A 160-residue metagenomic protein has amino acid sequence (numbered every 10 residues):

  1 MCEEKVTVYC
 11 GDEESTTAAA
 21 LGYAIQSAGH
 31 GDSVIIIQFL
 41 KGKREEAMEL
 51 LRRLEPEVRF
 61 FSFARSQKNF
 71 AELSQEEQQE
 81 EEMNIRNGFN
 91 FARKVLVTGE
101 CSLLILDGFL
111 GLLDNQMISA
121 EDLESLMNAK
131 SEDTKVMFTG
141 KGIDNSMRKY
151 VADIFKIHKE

Functional and structural regions predicted by a protein language model:
C2-K94: Conserved P-loop
S33, E100-L103, S131-T139: Loop/turn-to-beta-strand initiation segments
R53-E55, S131, R148-K149: Short, well-ordered coil/turn elements that cap or connect secondary structure elements
F61-F63, T139, I157: Conserved beta-strand termini and adjacent loop/short-helix elements that scaffold enzyme active sites in alpha/beta
E72-A129: Phosphate-binding/switch loop-helix module in NTP-utilizing enzymes
G140-D144: Short, polar loop motifs at secondary-structure junctions
R148-E160: A short helix-turn-beta junction within AAA+ P-loop NTPase domains corresponding to the substrate/partner-engaging
